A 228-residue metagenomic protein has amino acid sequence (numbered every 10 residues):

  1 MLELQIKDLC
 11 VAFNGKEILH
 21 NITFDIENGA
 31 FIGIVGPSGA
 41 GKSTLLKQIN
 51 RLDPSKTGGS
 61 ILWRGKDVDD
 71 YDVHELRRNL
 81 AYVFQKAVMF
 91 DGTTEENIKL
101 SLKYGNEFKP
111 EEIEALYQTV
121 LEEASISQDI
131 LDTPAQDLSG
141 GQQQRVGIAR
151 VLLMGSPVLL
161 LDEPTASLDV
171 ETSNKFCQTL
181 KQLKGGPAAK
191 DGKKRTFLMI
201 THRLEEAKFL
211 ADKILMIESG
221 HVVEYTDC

Functional and structural regions predicted by a protein language model:
N50-R51: Helix-to-loop junction immediately C-terminal to a conserved catalytic motif
G58-D67, L76: Conserved ABC transporter NBD signature motif
E96-E112, E123-S125: ABC-type ATPase nucleotide-binding domains, specifically the catalytic core motifs of the NBD
E111-I130, Q178-K181: Conserved ABC ATPase "signature" region
P134-L138, Q142: Conserved ABC ATPase signature
I148: Hydrophobic anchor residue at the start of the ABC signature
L159-E163: Catalytic Walker B motif of ABC-type/P-loop ATPase nucleotide-binding domains
